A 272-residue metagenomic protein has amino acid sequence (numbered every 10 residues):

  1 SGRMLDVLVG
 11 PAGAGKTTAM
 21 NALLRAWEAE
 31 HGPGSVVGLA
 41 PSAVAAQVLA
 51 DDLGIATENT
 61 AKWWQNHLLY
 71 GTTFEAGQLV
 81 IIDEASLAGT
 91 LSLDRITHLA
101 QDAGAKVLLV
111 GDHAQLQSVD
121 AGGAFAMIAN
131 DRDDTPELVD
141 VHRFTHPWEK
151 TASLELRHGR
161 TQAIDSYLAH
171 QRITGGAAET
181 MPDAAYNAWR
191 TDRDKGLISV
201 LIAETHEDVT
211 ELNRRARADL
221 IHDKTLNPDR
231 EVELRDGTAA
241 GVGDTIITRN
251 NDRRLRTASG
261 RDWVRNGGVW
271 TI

Functional and structural regions predicted by a protein language model:
S1-R3, L23, D102, V110-T271: Conserved helicase motor core of P-loop NTPases
D6-L168: ASCE P-loop NTPase helicase motor core
